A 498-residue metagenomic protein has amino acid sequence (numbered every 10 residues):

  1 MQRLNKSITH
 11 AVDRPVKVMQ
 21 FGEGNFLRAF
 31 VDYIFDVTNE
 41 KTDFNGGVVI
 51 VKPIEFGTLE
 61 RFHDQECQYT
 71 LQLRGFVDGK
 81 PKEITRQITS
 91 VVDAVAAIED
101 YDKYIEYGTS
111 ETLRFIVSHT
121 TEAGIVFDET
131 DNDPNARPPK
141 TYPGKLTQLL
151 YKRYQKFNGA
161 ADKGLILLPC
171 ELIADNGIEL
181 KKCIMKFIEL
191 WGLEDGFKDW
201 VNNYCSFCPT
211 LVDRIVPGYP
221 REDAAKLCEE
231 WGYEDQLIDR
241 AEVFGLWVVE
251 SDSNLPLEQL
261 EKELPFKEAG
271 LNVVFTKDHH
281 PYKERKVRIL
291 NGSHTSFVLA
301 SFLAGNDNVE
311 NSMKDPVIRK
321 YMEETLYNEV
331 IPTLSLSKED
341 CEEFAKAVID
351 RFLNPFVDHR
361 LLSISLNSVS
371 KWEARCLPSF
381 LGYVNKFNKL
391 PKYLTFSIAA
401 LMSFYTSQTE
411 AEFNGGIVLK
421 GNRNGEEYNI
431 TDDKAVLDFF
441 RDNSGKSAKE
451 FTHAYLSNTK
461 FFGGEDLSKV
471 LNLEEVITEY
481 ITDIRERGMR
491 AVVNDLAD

Functional and structural regions predicted by a protein language model:
M1-D498: Substrate/ligand-engaging "lid" and interaction regions
